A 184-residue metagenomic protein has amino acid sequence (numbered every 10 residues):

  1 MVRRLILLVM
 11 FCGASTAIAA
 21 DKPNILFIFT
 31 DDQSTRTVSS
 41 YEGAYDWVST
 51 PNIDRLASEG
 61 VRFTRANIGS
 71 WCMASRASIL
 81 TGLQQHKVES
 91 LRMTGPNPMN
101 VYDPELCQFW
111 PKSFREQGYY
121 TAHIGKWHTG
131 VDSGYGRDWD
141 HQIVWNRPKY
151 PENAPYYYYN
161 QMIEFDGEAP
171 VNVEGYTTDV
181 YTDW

Functional and structural regions predicted by a protein language model:
V2-A14: Sec-dependent N-terminal signal peptides
G13-W184: Formylglycine-dependent sulfatase
